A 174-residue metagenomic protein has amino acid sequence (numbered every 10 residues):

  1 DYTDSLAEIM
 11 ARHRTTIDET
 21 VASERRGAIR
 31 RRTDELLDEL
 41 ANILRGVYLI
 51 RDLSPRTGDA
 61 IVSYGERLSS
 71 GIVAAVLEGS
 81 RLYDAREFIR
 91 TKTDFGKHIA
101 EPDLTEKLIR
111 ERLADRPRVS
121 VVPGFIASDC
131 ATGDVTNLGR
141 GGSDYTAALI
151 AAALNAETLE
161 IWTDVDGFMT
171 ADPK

Functional and structural regions predicted by a protein language model:
D1-K174: Nucleotide/pyrophosphate-binding catalytic subdomain
